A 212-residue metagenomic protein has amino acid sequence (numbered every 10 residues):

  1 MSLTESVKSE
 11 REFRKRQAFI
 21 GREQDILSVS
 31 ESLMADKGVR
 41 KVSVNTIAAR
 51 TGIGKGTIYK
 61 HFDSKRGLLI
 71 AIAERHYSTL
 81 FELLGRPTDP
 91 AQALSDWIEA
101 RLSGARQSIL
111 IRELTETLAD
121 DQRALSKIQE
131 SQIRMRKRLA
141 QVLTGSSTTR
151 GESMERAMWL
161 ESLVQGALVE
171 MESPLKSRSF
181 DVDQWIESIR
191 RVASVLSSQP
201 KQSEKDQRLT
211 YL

Functional and structural regions predicted by a protein language model:
M1-E10, S103, K137-G145, V169-L212: C-terminal peripheral helix-coil segments that are non-catalytic and often amphipathic
M1-K37, K41-R50, G67: Basic, helix-initiating cap at the start of DNA-binding domains
T51-F62: Short hydrophobic/aromatic patch on the recognition helix
R66-L68, L114: A secondary-structure capping/hinge motif
L69-H76, S131: Alpha-helical DNA-contacting segments of helix-turn-helix folds
A71, E82-Q107, A157-L160, I186: Hydrophobic alpha-helical connector segments
F81, D96, Q122-T148, M154-M158 (+1 more regions): Amphipathic alpha-helical packing segments from all-alpha helical-bundle domains
S103-S126, V169-S173: Amphipathic alpha-helical segments used for helix-helix packing
